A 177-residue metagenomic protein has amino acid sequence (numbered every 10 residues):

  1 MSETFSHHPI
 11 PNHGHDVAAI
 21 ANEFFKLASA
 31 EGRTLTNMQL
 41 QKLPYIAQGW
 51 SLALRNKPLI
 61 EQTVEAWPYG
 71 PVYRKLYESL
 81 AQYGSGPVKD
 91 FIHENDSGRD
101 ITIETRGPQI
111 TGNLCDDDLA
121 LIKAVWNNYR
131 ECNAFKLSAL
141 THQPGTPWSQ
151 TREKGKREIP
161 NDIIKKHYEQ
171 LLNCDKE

Functional and structural regions predicted by a protein language model:
M1-E177: Domain-edge interaction signal
